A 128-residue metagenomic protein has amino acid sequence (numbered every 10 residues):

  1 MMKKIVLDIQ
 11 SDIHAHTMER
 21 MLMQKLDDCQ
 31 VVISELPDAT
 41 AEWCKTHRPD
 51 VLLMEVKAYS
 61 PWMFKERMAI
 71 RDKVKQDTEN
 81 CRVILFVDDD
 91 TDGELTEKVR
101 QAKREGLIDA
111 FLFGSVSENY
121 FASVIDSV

Functional and structural regions predicted by a protein language model:
M1-M2, Q10-E19, R48-K57, E94-I108: Conserved N-terminal glycine/acidic-rich loop preference
M2-K4, C81: Nucleotide donor/acceptor-binding cores
I9-Q10, V87-S127: Output/docking surface of receiver
D12-S34: Two-component/phosphorelay signaling modules centered on CheY-like receiver
V31, V83-I84: Hydrophobic/aromatic residues located in beta-strands of well-ordered beta-sheets within soluble catalytic
E35-V51, Y59-P61: Acidic, metal-coordinating helix/loop segments flanking the phosphotransfer/catalytic sites of two-component signaling
K45-H47, K73-N80: Conserved phosphotransfer cores of two-component systems
L52-D77, V87-K98: Conserved phosphotransfer microenvironments
